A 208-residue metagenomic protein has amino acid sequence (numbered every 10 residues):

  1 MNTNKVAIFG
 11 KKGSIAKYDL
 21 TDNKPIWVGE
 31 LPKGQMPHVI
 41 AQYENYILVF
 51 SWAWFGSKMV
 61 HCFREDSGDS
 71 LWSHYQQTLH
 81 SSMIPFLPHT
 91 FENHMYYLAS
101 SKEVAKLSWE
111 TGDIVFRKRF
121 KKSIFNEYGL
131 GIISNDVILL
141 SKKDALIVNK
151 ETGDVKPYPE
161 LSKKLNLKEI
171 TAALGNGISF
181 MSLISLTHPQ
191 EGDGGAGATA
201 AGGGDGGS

Functional and structural regions predicted by a protein language model:
M1-S208: Secretory-pathway ectodomains
